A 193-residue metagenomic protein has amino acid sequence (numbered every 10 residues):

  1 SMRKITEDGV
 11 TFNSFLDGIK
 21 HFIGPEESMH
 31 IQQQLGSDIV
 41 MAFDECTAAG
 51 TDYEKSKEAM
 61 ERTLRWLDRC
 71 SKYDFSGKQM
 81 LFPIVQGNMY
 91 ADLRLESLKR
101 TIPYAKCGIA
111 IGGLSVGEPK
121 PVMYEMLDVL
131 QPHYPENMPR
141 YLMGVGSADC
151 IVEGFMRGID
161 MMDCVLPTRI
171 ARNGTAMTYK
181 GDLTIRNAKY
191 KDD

Functional and structural regions predicted by a protein language model:
S1-S76, D182-L183, K191: Non-catalytic, usually N-terminal nucleic-acid engagement modules in DNA/RNA processing proteins
E61-L64, Y73-D192: Glycine-rich phosphate/ribose-binding loops and adjacent secondary-structure elements that form binding surfaces
